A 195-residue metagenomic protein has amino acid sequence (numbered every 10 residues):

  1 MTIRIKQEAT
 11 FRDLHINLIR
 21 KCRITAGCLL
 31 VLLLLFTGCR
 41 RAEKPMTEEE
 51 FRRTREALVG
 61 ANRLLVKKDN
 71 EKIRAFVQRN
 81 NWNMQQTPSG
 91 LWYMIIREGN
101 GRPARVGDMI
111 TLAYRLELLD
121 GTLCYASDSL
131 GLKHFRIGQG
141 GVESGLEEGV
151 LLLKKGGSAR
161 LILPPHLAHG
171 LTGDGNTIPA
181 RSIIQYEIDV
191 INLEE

Functional and structural regions predicted by a protein language model:
M1-C39: Sec-dependent bacterial lipoprotein signal peptides
C39-E195: Cross-family detector of peptidyl-prolyl cis-trans isomerase
